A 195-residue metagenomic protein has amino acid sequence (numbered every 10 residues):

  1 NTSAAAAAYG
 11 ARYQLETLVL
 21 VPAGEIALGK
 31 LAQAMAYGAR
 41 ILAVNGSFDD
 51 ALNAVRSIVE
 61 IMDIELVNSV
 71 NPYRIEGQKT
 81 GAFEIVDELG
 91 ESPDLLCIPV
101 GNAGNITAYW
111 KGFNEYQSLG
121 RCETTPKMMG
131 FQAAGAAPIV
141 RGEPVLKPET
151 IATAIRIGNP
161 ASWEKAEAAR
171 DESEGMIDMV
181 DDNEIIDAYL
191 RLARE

Functional and structural regions predicted by a protein language model:
N1-T2, N105: Hydrophobic/small residue at the entry helix of a nucleotide-binding pocket
S3-G46, D50-I58, V140-P144: Active-site-proximal loop->helix
Y13-L20, S92, Q117-T125: Phosphate-handling active-site elements
T17, I41, E65-L66, I177: Hydrophobic beta-strand scaffold residues
K30-L31, G46-D63, Y73, E115-R194: Active-site/ligand-binding loops adjacent to catalytic centers
S57-L119, I186-L190: Active-site/ligand-binding-proximal alpha/beta "capping" segment
